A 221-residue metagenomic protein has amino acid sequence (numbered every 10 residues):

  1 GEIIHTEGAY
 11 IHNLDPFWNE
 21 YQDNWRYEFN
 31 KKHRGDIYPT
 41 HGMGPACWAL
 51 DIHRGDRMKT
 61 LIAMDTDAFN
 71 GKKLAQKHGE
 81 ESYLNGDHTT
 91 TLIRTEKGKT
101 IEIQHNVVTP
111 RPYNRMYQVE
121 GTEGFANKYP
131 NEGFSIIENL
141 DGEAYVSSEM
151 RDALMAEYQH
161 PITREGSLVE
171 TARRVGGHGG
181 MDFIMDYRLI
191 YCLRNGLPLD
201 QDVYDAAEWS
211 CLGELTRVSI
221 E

Functional and structural regions predicted by a protein language model:
G1-Y83, L189: Predominantly a Rossmann-like dinucleotide-binding segment in NAD(P)-dependent oxidoreductases
Y10, D65-A68, T95-K97, V107 (+1 more regions): Short, flexible loop/turn elements at secondary-structure junctions
L14-F17, T109-P112, N127: Short glycine/serine/proline-enriched coil/turn segments at secondary-structure junctions
G42, C47, P112-E221: C-terminal helical cap and adjacent loop that interface with cofactors, partners, or active-site loops
G86, T91-K97, G121: Active-site beta-strand termini and strand-to-loop segments that position acidic
D87-T89, H105, R115: Residue-level marker for the onset of beta-strands and adjacent loop->beta junctions in well-ordered domains
L92, E102-Q104, Q118: Structured core elements
T100-E102, F125: Short, mixed charged/polar active-site loops that provide acid/base catalysis or chelate metal/phosphate cofactors
